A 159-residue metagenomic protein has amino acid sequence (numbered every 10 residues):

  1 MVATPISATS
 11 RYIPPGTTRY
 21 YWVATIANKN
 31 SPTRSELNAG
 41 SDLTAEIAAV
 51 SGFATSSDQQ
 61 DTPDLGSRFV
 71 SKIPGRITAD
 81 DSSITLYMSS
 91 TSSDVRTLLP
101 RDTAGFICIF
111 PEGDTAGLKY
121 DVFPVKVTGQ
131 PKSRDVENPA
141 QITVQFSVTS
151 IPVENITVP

Functional and structural regions predicted by a protein language model:
M1-I13, Q145-S147, I151-P159: Viral virion structural and adsorption modules
V2-T85, K126-A140: Solvent-exposed edge beta-strands and adjacent loop segments that serve as assembly or binding interfaces
R11-T18, A27, S93-R96, R101 (+2 more regions): Charged, amphipathic alpha-helical segments and their flanking helix caps
R19-A24, A104-I109, K119-P124: Ordered hydrophobic segments in well-structured contexts
I26-R34, T91-S93, E112-D121, E154: Short, surface-exposed beta-strand/loop "edge" segments at domain boundaries and coil↔beta transitions
D64-E112: Structured, beta-strand-rich domain cores that present glycine/charged loop surfaces used to bind extended ligands
F110-I156: Short beta-strand and beta-hairpin "edge-sheet" elements
